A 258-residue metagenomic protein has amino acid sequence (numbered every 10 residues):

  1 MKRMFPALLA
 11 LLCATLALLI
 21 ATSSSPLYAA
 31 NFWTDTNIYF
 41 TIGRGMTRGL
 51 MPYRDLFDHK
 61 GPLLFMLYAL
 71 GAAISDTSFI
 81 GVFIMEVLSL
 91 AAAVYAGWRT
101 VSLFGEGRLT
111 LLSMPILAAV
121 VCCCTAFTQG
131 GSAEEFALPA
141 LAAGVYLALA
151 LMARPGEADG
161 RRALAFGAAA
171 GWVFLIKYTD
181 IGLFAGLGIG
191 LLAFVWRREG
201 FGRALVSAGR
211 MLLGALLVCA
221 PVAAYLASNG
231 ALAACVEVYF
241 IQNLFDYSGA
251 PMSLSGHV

Functional and structural regions predicted by a protein language model:
K2-R3, L183-L216, A234: Perimembrane helix-loop-helix junctions
P62, M66, S75-Y95: Loop-to-helix entry region of an early transmembrane alpha helix in multi-pass inner-membrane enzymes
I84-E106, A143, L147: Transmembrane-helix motifs of polytopic, lipid-linked glycan transferases
G97-V121, L138-P139, P155-E157, R161: Transmembrane-helix signature of polytopic, membrane-embedded enzymes that assemble or transfer cell-envelope glycans
S102, G144-A165, V195-E199: Membrane-interface transmembrane helices that cradle and orient dolichyl/undecaprenyl
F127-F136: Short acidic/glycine- and proline-prone juxtamembrane loop motifs at membrane-interface regions of multi-pass membrane
R161-Y178, F184-I189, L217, V222: Membrane-interface alpha helices of multi-pass inner-membrane proteins
L205-V258: Transmembrane-lumen/periplasm boundary regions of multi-pass, lipid-linked membrane glycan transferases
